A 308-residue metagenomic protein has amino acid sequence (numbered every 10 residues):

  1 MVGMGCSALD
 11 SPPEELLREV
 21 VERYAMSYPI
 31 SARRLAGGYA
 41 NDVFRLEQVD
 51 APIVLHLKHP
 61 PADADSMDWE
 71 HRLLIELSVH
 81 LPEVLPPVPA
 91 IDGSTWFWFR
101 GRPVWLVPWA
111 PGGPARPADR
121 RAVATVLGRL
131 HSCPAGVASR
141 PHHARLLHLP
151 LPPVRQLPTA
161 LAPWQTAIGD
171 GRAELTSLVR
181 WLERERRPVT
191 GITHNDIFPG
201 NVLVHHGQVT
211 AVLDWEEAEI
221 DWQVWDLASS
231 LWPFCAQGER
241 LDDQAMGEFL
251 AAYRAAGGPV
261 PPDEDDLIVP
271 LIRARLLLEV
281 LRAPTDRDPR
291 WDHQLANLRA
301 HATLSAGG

Functional and structural regions predicted by a protein language model:
V2-I30: Juxta-kinase regulatory segment immediately upstream of eukaryotic protein kinase catalytic domains
G5, R155-W164, L241-Q244, A255 (+1 more regions): ATP/Mg2+ or Mg2+-diphosphate-binding catalytic cores that bind nucleotide phosphates or diphosphates via glycine-rich
V21-P29, V79-E83, E185-R186, G257-P261: Short secondary-structure junctions
R34-D50, V54-L55, P87, V179-W225: Active-site acidic catalytic loop and adjacent metal/ATP-binding pocket of ATP-dependent phosphoryl transfer enzymes
Q48-S139: ATP-binding pocket architecture of kinase catalytic cores
P114-G169, P188-T190: A cross-family kinase active-site recognition segment
V224-G258, R273-P289: Active-site activation/catalytic loop segments of kinase-like enzymes and analogous catalytic loops in related
V260-I272: All-alpha amphipathic helical-bundle segments outside canonical DNA-binding/catalytic cores that form hydrophobic
